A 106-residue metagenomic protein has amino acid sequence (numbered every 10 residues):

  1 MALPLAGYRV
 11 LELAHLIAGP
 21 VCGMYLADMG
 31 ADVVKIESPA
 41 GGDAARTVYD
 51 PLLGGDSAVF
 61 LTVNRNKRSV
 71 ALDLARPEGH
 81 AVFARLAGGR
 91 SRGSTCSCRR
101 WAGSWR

Functional and structural regions predicted by a protein language model:
M1-R106: N-terminal helix-loop segment corresponding to the beta1-alpha1 unit of nucleotide/adenylate-binding folds
